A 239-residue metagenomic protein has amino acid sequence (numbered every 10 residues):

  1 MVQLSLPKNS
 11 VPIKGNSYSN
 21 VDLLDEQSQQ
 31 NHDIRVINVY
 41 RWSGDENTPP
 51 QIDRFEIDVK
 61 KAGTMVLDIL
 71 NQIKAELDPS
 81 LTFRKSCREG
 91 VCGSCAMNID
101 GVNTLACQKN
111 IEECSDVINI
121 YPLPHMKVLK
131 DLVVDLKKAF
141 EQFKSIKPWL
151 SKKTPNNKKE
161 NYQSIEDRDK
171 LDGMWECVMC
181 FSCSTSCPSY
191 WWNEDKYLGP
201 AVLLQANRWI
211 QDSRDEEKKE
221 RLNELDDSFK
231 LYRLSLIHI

Functional and structural regions predicted by a protein language model:
M1-L23: Short, Gly/Pro- and small/polar-rich lid/capping loops
H32-D53: Eukaryote-biased recognition of intrinsically disordered, low-complexity regulatory segments
Y40, N98-G101: Short strand-turn-strand beta-turns centered on an Asx-Gly dipeptide
R54-T64: Short, contiguous acidic and Ser/Thr-rich linear segments
G63-P79, I118-I237: Ferredoxin-type iron-sulfur electron-transfer modules in oxidoreductases and energy-metabolism complexes
C87-A96: Short, structured protein-protein interaction patches enriched in aromatics and acidic/basic residues, typified by
